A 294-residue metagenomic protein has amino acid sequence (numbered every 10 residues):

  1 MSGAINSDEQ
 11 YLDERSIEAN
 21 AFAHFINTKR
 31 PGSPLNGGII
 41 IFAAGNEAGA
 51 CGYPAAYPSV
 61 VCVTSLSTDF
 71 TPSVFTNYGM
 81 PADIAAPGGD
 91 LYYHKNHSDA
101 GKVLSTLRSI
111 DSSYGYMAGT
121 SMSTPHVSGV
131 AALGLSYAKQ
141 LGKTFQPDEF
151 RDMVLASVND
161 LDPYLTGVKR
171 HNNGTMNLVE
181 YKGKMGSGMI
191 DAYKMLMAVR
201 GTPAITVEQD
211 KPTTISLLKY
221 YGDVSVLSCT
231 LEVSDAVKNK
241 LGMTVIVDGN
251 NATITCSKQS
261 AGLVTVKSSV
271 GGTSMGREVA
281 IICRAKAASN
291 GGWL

Functional and structural regions predicted by a protein language model:
M1-G3, P34, G38-A43, V61-T64 (+6 more regions): Structural recognition of the beta-strand scaffold that forms the well-ordered cores of secreted hydrolase catalytic
M1-S59, D69-T71, S109-H126: Substrate-binding/access-modulating region of protease and related hydrolase catalytic domains
G89-M185: Hydrolase catalytic cores
P163, S228-N251: Low-complexity "stalk/linker" and mucin-like segments enriched in Ser/Thr/Pro/Ala/Gly
V199-C229: Solvent-exposed, low-complexity, repeat-rich "mucin-like" stalks and linkers
K211-S216, Q259-T265: Short, solvent-exposed loop/turn segments enriched in Ser/Thr/Gly
S260-G272, V279: A short beta-strand micro-motif common to beta-rich folds, especially ectodomain repeats
T273-A287: C-terminal edge beta-strand
